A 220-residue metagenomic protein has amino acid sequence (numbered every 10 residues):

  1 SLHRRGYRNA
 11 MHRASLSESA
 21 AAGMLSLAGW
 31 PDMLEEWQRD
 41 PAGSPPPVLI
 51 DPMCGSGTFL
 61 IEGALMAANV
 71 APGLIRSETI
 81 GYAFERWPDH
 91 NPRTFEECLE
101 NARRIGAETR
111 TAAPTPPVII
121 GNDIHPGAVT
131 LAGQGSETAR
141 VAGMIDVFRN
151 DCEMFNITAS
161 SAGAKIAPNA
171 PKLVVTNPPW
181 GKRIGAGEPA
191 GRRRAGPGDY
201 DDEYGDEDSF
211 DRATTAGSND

Functional and structural regions predicted by a protein language model:
S1-A10, Q38, A42: Non-catalytic substrate-recognition/targeting regions of SAM-dependent transferases
S15-S19, A216-N219: Conserved phosphate-coordination/catalytic loops
L16-F155: Conserved S-adenosyl-L-methionine
L34, M154-P168: Short conserved loop adjoining the S-adenosyl-L-methionine
V70, L74-N101, W180-D220: SAM-dependent methyltransferase catalytic-core segment centered on the flexible catalytic loop and adjoining short
P114-T115, P168-A170: Short loop/turn elements that form and flank the Walker-type P-loop nucleotide-binding site in RecA-like NTPase cores
E137-V141, I157, A167, P179-I184: Hydrophobic alpha-helix feature that most strongly marks membrane-spanning transmembrane helices and their immediate
P171-N177: Short SAM/SAH-binding signature in class I
